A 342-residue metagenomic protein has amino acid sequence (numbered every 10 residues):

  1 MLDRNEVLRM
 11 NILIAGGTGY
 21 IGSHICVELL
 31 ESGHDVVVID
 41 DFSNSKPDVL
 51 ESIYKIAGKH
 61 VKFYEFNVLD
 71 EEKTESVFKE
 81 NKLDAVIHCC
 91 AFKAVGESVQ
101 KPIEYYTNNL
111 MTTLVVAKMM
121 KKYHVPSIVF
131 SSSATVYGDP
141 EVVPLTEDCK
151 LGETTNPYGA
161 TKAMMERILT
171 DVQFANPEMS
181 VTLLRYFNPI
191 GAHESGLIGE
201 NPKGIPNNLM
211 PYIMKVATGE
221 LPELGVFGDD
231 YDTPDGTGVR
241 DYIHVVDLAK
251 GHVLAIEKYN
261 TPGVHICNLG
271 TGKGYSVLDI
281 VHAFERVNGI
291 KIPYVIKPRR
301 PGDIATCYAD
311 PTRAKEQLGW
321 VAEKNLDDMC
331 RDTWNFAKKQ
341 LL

Functional and structural regions predicted by a protein language model:
L2-A192: N-terminal Rossmann-like NAD(P)+-binding domain of SDR-like oxidoreductases, especially those catalyzing
P47, N188-N208, G219-R240: Short, flexible, glycine-rich and Lys/Arg-enriched loop motifs at helix boundaries that contact anionic partners
V49, V95, E141, E147 (+7 more regions): Glycine-rich, flexible loop/turn motifs
Q100, E141-V142, D148-K150, A163 (+6 more regions): Short capping/connector residues at structural and topological boundaries
Y106, T155-A163, G199-N207, P211 (+1 more regions): Short-chain dehydrogenase/reductase
Y212-L342: C-terminal substrate-binding subdomain of Rossmann-fold SDR/epimerase-dehydratase oxidoreductases
